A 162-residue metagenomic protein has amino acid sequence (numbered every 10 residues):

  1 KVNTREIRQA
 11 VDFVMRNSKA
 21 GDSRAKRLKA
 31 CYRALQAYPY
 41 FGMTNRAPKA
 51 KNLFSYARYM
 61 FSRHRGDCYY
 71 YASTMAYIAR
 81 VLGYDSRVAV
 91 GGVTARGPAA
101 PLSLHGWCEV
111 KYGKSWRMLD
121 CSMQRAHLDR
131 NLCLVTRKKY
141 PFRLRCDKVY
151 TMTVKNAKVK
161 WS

Functional and structural regions predicted by a protein language model:
K1-V2, C108: Short intrinsically disordered, low-complexity coil segments enriched in acidic
V2-S62, V154-K160: Secondary-structure boundary elements
T4, T44, T74, T94 (+2 more regions): Residue-identity detector for threonine
R27-C31, L35, H64-A79: Active-site nucleophilic cysteine motif
G42-A50, F54-A57, R65, L82 (+1 more regions): Catalytic cysteine-centered active-site loop
F61, R65, R130: Flexible, glycine- and charge-enriched loops at secondary-structure boundaries
Y71-R143: Hydrophobic/aromatic-rich core segments of domains that either
L134-S162: Low-complexity, Gly/Ser/Thr/Pro-rich intrinsically disordered linker/tail segments
